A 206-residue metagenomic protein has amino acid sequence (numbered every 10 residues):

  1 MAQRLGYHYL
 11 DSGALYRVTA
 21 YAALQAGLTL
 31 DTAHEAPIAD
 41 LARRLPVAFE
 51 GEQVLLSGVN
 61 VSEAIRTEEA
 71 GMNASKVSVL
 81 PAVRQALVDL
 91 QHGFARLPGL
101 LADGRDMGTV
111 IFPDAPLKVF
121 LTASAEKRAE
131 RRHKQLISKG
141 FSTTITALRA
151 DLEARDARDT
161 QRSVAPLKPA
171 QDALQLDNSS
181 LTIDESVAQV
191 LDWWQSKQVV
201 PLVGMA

Functional and structural regions predicted by a protein language model:
Q3-T67: N-terminal phosphate/diphosphate-binding loop that engages ATP/GTP or pyrophosphate donors across diverse enzyme folds
L5, P113-D114, Q171: Short, structured coil segments at secondary-structure junctions
Y9, K118, A173-L176: Conserved beta-strand scaffold positions in the cores of enzyme catalytic domains, especially in NTP/NDP-utilizing
G13, G58, L87, L101 (+1 more regions): Residue-level signal for inorganic ion chemistry
L41, S57, G104-D106, V110 (+2 more regions): Glycine/charge-rich, flexible interdomain linkers and switch-proximal surface loops that mediate coupling
L56-S62, E130-F141, A157-R158, R162-A206: NTP-dependent small-molecule kinase module
S62-F141: ATP-dependent NMP and nucleoside kinases share a basic, alpha-helical "lid"
A125-H133, I145, R149, E153 (+1 more regions): An amphipathic alpha-helix signature
